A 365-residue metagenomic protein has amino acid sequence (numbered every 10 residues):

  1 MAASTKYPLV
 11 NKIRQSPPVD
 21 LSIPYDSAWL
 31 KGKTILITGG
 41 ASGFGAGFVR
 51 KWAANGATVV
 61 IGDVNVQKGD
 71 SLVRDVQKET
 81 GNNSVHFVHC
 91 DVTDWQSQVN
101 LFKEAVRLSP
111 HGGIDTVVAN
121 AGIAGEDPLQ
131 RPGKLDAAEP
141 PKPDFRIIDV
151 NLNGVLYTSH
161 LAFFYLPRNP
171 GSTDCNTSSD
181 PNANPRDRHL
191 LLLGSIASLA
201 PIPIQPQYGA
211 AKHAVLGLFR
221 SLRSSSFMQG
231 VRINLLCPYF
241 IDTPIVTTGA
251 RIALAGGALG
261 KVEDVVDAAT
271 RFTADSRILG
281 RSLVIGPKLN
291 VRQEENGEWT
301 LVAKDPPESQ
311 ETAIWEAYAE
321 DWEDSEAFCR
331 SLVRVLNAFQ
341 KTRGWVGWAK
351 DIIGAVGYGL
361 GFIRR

Functional and structural regions predicted by a protein language model:
K12-Q15, D20, L235, I252-G347 (+1 more regions): C-terminal helical subdomain
I23-V60: Canonical Rossmann dinucleotide-binding motif of NAD(H)/NADP(H)-dependent dehydrogenases/reductases, specifically
A54-N55, A200, G209, G217 (+2 more regions): Active-site-adjacent segment of SDR/Rossmann-fold oxidoreductases
V66-Q67, V88-K103: The beta1-alpha1 cofactor-binding region of Rossmann-like NAD(H)/NADP(H)-dependent oxidoreductases
R107, G113, G122-I148, G171-N184 (+1 more regions): Conserved mid-core segment of classical short-chain dehydrogenase/reductases
S159, A211-K212: Active-site helix of classical SDR
S195: Residue(s) in the substrate-gating loop at a strand-loop-helix junction that position the organic substrate next
